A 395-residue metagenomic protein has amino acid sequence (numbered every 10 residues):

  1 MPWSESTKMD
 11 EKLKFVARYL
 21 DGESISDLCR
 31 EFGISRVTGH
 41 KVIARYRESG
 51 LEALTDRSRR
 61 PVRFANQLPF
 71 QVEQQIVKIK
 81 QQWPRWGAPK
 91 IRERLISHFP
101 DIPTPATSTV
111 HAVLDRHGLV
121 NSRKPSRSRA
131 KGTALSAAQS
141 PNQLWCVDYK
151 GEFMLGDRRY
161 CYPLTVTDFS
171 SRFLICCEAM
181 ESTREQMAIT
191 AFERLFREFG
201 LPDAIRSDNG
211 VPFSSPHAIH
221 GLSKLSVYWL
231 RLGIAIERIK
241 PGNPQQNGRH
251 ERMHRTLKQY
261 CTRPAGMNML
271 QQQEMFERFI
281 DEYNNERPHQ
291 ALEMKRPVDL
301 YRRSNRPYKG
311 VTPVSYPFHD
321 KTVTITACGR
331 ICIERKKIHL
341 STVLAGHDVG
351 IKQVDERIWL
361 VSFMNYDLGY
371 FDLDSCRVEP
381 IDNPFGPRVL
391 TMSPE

Functional and structural regions predicted by a protein language model:
M1-K14, V62-F70: Short, Lys/Arg-enriched anionic-surface-contact patches
S6-S24, E73-Q82: Short, amphipathic alpha-helical "recognition" segments used to contact nucleic acids or chromatin
F15, L28-C29, G39-V42, G50 (+14 more regions): Mobile genetic element proteins and their domesticated derivatives, centered on retroelements and DNA transposons
L51-V147, E152, H220-S226, R296-R306: Basic, flexible linker segments flanking DNA-binding modules in nucleic acid-interacting mobile-element proteins
Q67-F70, S108, A112-T167, S171-L174 (+4 more regions): Mobile-element integrase/transposase regions, centering on the N-terminal DNA-binding/Zn-coordinating module
Q74, L225-K309, G350-R357: Charged alpha-helix within mobile-element recombinases
F196-I219, K240-G242, N247, E293-P297: Acidic/histidine-rich, metal-coordinating catalytic segments
I280, N284-E395: C-terminal, beta-rich DNA-binding module of retroviral/retroelements integrases
